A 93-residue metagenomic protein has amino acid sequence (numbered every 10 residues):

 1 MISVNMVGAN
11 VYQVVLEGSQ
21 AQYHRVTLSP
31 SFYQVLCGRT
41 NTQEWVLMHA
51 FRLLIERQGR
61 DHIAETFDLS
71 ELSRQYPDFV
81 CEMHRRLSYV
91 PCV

Functional and structural regions predicted by a protein language model:
M1-L36, L69-V93: N-terminal intrinsically disordered, cationic/polar leader segments that include organellar targeting peptides
T40-S88: Acidic, low-complexity intrinsically disordered segments
